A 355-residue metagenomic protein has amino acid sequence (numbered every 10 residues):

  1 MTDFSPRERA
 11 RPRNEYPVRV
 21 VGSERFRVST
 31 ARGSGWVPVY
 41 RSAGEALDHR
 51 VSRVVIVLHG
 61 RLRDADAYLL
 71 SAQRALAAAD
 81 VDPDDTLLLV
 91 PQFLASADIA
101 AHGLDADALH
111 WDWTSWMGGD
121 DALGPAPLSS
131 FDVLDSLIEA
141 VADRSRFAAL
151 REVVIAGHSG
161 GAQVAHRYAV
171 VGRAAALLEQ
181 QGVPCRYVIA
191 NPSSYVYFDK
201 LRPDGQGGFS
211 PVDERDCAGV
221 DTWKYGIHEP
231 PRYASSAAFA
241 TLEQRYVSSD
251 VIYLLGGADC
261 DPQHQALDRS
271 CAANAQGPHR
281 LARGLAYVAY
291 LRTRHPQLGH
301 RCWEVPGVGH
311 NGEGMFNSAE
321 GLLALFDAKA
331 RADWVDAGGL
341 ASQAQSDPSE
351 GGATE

Functional and structural regions predicted by a protein language model:
M1-V54, L62, D66-L87, S115-A126 (+12 more regions): A domain-start/cap signature at the N-terminus of enzymes
V57-G60, V90, Y253: Structural cue for short, hydrophobic secondary-structure segments
P91-Q92, A156, V188-N191, L254: Alpha/beta-hydrolase-fold catalytic nucleophile elbow
F93-L128, A266: Cap/lid segment of the alpha/beta-hydrolase catalytic domain
S96-A100, S193-L201: A short beta-to-alpha transition loop/helix N-cap that caps and shapes the active-site region
D132-L150: Conserved acidic catalytic loop of the alpha/beta-hydrolase fold
I227-E304, G309, E313: Serine-hydrolase catalytic core
G314-A324: Post-His helix in hydrolase/transferase enzymes
